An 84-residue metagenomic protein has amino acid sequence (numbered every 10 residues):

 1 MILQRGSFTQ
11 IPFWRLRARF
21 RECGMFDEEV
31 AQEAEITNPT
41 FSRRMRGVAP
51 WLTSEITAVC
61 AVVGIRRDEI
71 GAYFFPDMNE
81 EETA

Functional and structural regions predicted by a protein language model:
M1-M25: A short, Lys/Arg-rich alpha-helix, primarily the initiator
R19, E33, R44, Y73: Residues in the recognition helix of alpha-helical DNA-binding motifs
F20, A31, C60: The alpha-helix within a helix-turn-helix
R21, R46-V48, T57, F75: Residue-level detection of the helix-turn-helix DNA-binding "recognition helix"
G24-M25, W51-S54: Residue-level signal for the short linker/turn that defines the boundary of a DNA-recognition helix
G24-R43: Short alpha-helical DNA-recognition segment
S54-I70: DNA major-groove recognition helix of helix-turn-helix/homeodomain DNA-binding modules
E69-A84: Short amphipathic recognition helices of helix-turn-helix/homeodomain-type DNA-binding modules
